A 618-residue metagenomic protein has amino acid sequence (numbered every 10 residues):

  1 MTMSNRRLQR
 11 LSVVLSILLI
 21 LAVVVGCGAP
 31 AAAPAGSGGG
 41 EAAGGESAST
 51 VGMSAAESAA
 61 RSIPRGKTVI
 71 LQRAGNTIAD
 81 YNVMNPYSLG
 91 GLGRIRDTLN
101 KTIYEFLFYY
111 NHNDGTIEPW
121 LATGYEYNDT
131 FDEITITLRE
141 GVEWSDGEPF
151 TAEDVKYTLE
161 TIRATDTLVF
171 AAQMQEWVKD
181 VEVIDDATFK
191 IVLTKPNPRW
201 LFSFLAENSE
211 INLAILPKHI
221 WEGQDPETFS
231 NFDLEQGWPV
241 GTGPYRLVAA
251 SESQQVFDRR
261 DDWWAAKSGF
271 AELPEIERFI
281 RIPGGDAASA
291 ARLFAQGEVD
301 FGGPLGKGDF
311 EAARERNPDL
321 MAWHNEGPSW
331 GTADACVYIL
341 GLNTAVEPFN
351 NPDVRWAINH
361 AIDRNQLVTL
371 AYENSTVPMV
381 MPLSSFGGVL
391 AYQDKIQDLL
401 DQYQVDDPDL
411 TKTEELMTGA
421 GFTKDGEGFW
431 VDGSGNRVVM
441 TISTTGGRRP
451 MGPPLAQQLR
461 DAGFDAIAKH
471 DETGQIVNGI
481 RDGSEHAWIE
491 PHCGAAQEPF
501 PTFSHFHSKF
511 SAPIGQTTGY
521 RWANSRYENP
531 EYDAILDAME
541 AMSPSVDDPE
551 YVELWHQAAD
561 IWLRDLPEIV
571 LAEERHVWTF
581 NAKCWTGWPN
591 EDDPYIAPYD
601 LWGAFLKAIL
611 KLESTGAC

Functional and structural regions predicted by a protein language model:
V23, R73, T98, S251-Q255 (+5 more regions): Detector for C-terminal structural segments
S62, T137, A172-Q224, K583 (+1 more regions): Surface-exposed binding/hinge segments that line and control ligand-binding clefts or catalytic entry sites
I70, T151-T158, D186-V192, G243-P244 (+6 more regions): Alpha-helical secondary-structure segments
Q72-D129, E160, V240: N-terminal lobe/hinge region of extracytoplasmic solute-binding protein
L92, N111-N113, S209-L273, R278 (+3 more regions): Gly/Pro-rich hinge or "lid" segments in bacterial periplasmic/extracellular proteins
T123-L168, I184, K190-V192, W200-L201 (+3 more regions): Aromatic- and charge-enriched surface segment that lines or borders ligand/interaction sites
R139, D233, W263-R316, A456 (+1 more regions): Ligand-site clamp/hinge motif
I162, V169-F170, D180-V183, V248-D258 (+6 more regions): Extracellular/periplasmic solute-recognition and catalytic clefts
